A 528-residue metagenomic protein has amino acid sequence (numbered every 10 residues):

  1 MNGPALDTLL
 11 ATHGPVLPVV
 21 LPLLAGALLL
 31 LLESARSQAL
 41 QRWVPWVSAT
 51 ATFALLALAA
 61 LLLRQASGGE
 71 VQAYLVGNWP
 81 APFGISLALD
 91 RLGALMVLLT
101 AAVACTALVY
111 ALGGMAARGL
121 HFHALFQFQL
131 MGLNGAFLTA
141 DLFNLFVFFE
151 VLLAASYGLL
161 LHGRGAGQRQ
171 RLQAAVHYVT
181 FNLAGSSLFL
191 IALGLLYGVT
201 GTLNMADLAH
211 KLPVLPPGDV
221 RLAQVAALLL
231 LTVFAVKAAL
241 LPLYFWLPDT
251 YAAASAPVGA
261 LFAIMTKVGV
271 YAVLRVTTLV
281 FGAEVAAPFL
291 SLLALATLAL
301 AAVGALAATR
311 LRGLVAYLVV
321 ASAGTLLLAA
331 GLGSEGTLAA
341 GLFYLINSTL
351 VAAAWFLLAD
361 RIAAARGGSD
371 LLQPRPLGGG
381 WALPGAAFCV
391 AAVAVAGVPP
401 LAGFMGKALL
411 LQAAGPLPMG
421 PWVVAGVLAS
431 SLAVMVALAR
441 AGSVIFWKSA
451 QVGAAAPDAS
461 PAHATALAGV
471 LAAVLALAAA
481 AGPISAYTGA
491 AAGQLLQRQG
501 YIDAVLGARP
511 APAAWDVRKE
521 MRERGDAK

Functional and structural regions predicted by a protein language model:
M1-L17, L24-F126, A206-H210, Q494 (+3 more regions): Transmembrane helix-loop-helix hairpins at membrane boundaries of multipass inner-membrane proteins
N2-L9, A88, N134-L142, T200 (+4 more regions): Helix-coil boundary and interhelical linker segments in multi-pass alpha-helical membrane proteins
A11-L21, L89-A101, F143-A155, R221-V236 (+2 more regions): Structural signature of hydrophobic alpha-helical transmembrane segments
L32, L40, V44, F122-G218 (+1 more regions): Alpha-helical multi-pass transmembrane bundles of energy-transducing inner-membrane proteins
L138, F189-G201, M265-L279, T325-G341 (+2 more regions): Hydrophobic alpha-helical transmembrane segments in multi-pass integral membrane proteins
A174, Q224-L292, A316: Short helix-boundary/re-entrant hairpin motifs in multi-pass inner-membrane proteins
L241, L345-G368, P421-P457: Predominantly late transmembrane helices and immediately cytosolic-facing juxtamembrane segments
L371-L372, L377-A386, L438-K528: Cytoplasmic/organellar membrane-interface segments at the starts of transmembrane helices in multi-pass inner-membrane
